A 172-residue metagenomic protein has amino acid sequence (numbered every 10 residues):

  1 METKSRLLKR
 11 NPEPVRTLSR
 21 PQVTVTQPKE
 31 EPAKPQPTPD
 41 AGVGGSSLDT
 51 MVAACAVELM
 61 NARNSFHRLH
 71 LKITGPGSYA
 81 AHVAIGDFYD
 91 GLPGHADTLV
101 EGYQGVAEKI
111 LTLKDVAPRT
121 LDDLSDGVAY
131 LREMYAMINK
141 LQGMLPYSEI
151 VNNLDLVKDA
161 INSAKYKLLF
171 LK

Functional and structural regions predicted by a protein language model:
M1-S47, A54: Intrinsically disordered, compositionally biased, charge-dense segments
A41-A62, D123-G127: Disorder-to-helix initiation segments
T50, D90-G91, P118: A structural boundary/capping signal
V52, A56, R63-H70, A96 (+3 more regions): A structural signal for well-ordered alpha-helices, especially hydrophobic packing surfaces of coiled-coils
A62-D87, Q142-Y147: Helix-loop segments that flank and shape redox-cofactor active sites
Y79-L111: Conserved alpha-helical segments that form or flank metal/cofactor-binding pockets of metalloenzymes
D115-L169: Acidic/histidine-rich alpha-helical segments that form the ligand environment of transition-metal centers
